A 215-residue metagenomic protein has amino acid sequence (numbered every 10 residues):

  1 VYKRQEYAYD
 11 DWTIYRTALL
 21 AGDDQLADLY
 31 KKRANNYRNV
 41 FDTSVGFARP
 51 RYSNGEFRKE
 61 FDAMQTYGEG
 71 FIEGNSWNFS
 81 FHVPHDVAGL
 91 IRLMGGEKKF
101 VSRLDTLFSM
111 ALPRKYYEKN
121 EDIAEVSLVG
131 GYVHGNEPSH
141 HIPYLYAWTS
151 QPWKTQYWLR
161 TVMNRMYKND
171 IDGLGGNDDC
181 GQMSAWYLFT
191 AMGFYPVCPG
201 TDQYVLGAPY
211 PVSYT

Functional and structural regions predicted by a protein language model:
V1-Q5, Y214-T215: Conserved small/polar residues in nucleotide/adenosyl-binding loops
A8: Glycine-rich, mobile lid/loop segments that gate access to catalytic sites or pores
Y15, L20-E137, D178: Catalytic cores of carbohydrate-active enzymes
L93, K98, T106-Y116, V133-H134 (+1 more regions): Non-catalytic C-terminal accessory modules of carbohydrate-active enzymes
